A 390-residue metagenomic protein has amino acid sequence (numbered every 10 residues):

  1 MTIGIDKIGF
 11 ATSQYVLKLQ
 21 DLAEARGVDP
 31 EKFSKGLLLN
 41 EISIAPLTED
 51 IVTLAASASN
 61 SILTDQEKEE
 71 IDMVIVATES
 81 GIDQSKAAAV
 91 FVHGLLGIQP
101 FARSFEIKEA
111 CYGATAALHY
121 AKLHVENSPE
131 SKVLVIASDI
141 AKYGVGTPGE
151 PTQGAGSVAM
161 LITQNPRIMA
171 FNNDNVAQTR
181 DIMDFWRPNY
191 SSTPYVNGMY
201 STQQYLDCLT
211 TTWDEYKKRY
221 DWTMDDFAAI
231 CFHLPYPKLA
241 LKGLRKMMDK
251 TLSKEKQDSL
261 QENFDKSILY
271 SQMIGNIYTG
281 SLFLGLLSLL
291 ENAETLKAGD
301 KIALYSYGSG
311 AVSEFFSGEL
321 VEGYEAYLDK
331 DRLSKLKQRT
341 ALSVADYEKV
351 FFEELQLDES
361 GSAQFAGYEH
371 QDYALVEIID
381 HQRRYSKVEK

Functional and structural regions predicted by a protein language model:
M1-L47, T147-Q203, D207, F316-K390: Condensing-enzyme catalytic core mediating Claisen C-C bond formation in acyl metabolism
I5, I51-Y112, D221-M247: Conserved beta-ketoacyl condensing-enzyme motif
G9-T12, A77-I82, E109-A114, A137-K142 (+2 more regions): Acidic, glycine-rich active-site loops and adjacent beta-strand->loop/helix elements that engage anionic groups
D29, I51-D65, A88, Q204-Y220 (+1 more regions): Short, well-ordered amphipathic alpha-helical segments that serve as non-catalytic structural scaffolds within diverse
K32-G36, N40-V52, S80-K132, D249-S281: Conserved catalytic cysteine-centered active-site region of acyl-thioester-dependent Claisen-condensing enzymes
E126-A159: Flexible, glycine-rich active-site loops centered on histidine and acidic residues that chelate a metal or position
M199-R245, Y270-G275: A conserved active-site cap/scaffold subdomain adjacent to cofactor or substrate pockets
L287-K337: Catalytic phosphate/nucleotide-handling subdomain of diverse soluble enzymes
